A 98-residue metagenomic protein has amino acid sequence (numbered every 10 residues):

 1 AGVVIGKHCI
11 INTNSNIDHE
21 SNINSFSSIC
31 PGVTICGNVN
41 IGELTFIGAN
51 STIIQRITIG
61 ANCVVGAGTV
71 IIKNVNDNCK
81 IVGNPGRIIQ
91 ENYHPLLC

Functional and structural regions predicted by a protein language model:
A1-I89: Structural signal for interior beta-strand "rungs" in well-ordered beta-sheet cores of soluble enzyme domains
N92-Y93: Short, well-ordered secondary-structure micro-motifs
